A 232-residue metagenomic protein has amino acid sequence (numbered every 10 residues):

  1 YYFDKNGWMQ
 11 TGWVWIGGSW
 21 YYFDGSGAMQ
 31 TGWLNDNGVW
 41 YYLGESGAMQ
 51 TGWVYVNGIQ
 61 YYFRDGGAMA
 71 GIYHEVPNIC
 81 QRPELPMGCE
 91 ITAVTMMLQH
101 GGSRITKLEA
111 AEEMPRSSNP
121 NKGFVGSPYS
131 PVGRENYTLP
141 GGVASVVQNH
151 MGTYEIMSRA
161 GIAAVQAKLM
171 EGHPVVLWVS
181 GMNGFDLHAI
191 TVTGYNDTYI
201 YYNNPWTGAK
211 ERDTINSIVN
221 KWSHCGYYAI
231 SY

Functional and structural regions predicted by a protein language model:
Y1-G71: Extracellular adhesion/carbohydrate-binding repeat motifs centered on closely spaced tryptophans
G7, G27, G47, G67 (+5 more regions): A mature extracytoplasmic/lumenal domain signature
S46, N57-R82, S103-T106, Y227-Y232: Intrinsically disordered, low-complexity, Pro/Ser/Thr/Asn/Gly/Ala-rich spacer/linker segments adjacent to signal
V56, A111-P115, A160-A164: Short linear loop/turn motifs
M69-N136, G181-N183, K210-N220: Active-site-adjacent structural segments surrounding the nucleophilic cysteine of cysteine proteases and isopeptidases
S127-M157: Mid-length scaffold segments of soluble, non-membrane domains
M157-N203: Active-site-adjacent substructure of cysteine-protease-like catalytic cores
M170, P174, Y195-Y232: Noncatalytic regulatory segments and standalone regulatory/sensor domains
